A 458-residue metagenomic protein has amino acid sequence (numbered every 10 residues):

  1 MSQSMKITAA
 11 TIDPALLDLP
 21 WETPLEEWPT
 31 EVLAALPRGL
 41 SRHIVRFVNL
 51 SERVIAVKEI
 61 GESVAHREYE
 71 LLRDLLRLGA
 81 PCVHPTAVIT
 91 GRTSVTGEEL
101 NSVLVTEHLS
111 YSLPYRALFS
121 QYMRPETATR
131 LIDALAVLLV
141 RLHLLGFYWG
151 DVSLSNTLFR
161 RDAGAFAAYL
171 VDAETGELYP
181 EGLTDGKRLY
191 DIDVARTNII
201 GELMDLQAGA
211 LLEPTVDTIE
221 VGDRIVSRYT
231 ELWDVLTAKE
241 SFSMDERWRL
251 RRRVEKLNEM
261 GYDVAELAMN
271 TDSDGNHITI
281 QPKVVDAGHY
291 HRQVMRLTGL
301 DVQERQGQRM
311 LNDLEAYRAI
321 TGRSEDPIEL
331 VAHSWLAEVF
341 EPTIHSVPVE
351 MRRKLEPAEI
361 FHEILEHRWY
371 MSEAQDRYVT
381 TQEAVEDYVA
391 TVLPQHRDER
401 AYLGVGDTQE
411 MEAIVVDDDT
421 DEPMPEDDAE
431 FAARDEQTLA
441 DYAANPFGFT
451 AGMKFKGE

Functional and structural regions predicted by a protein language model:
L17-P125, T129, A134-W149, Q306-I414 (+3 more regions): Conserved ATP-binding subdomain of kinase catalytic cores across diverse folds
S51-E52, R161-A163: Short acidic-glycine loop/turn motifs at beta-strand connectors
L72, T106, T129-H143, R160 (+3 more regions): Short, well-ordered alpha-helical packing segments
R92, F159-R161: Short, low-complexity Ser/Thr-rich regulatory SLiMs
S110, L154, T175: Short, glycine/acidic-enriched loop or turn micro-motifs at the edges of active sites
V152, T157-F159: Hydrophobic residue at the +6 position relative to the catalytic HRD Asp in the kinase catalytic loop
A167, D172-W369, A374: C-terminal catalytic region of ATP-dependent kinase domains
D419-E458: Long, low-complexity, intrinsically disordered segments
